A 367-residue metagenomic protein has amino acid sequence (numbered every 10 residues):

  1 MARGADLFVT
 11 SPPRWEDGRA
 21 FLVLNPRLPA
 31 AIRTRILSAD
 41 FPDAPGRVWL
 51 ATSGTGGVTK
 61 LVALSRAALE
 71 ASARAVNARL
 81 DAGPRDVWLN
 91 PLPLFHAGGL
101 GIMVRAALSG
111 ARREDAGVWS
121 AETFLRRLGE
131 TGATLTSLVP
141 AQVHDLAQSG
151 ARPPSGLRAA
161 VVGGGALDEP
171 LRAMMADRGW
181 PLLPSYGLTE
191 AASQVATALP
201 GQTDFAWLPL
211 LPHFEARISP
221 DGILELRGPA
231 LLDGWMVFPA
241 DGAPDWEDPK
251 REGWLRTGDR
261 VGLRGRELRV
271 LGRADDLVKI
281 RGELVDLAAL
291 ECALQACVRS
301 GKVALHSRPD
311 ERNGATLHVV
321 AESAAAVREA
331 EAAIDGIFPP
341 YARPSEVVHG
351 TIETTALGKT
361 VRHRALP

Functional and structural regions predicted by a protein language model:
M1-D17, R27, P91-S109: Conserved coil-to-alpha-helix start sites within the AMP-binding
M1-L7, L37-A51, V58, D81-V87: Conserved pre-ATP/AMP-binding loop-to-beta segment of ANL
A5-T10, R19-R33, A111-T131, P140 (+1 more regions): ATP-dependent adenylate-forming carboxylate-activation enzymes
R47-R74: Conserved AMP-binding A3 loop
A71-V87, F95-L135: Conserved AMP-binding/adenylation subdomain of ANL enzymes
A147-D204, E215-R217: Gly/Ser/Thr-rich phosphate-binding loop
L210, S219-G253, R273, E283-V285: Conserved ATP/PPi-binding loop(s) of AMP-dependent carboxylate-activating enzymes
G228, E252-G253, G258-A342, E353-A356 (+1 more regions): AMP-binding/adenylate-forming catalytic core of the ANL superfamily
